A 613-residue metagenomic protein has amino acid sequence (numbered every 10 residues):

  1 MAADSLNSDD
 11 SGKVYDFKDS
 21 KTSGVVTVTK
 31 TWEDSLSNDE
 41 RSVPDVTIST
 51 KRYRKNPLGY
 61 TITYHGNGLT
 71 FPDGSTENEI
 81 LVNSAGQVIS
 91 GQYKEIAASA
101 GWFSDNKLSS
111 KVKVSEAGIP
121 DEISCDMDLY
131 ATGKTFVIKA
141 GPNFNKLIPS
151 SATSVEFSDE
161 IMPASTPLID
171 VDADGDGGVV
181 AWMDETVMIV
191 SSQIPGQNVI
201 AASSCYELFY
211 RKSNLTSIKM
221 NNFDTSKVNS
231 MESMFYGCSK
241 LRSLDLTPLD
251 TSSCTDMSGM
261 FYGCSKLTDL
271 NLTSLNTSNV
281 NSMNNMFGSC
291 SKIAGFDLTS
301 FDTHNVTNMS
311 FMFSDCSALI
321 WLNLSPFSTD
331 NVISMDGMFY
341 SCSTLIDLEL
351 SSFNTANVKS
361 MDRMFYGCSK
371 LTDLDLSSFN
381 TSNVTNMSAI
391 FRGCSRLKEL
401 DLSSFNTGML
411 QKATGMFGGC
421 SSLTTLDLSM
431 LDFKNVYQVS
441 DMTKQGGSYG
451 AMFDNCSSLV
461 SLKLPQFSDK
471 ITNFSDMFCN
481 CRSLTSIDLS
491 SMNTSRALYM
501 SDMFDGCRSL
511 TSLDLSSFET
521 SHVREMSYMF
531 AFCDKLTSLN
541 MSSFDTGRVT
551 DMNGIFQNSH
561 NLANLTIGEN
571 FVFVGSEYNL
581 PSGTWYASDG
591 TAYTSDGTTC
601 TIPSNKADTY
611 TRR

Functional and structural regions predicted by a protein language model:
A2-T135: Secondary-structure capping and domain/repeat boundary segments
Y130-R613: Negatively charged
